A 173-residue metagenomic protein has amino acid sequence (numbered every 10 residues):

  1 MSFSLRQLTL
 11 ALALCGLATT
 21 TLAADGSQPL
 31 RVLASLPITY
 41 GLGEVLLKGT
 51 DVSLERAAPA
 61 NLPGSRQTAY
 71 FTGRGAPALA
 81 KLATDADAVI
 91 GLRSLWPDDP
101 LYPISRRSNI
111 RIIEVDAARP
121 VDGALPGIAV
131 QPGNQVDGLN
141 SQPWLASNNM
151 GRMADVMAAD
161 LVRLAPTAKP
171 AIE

Functional and structural regions predicted by a protein language model:
M1-T9: Bacterial N-terminal signal peptides that target proteins for export
T9-T19: Bacterial N-terminal signal peptides
A23-E173: Extracytoplasmic metal-acquisition and chelation regions
